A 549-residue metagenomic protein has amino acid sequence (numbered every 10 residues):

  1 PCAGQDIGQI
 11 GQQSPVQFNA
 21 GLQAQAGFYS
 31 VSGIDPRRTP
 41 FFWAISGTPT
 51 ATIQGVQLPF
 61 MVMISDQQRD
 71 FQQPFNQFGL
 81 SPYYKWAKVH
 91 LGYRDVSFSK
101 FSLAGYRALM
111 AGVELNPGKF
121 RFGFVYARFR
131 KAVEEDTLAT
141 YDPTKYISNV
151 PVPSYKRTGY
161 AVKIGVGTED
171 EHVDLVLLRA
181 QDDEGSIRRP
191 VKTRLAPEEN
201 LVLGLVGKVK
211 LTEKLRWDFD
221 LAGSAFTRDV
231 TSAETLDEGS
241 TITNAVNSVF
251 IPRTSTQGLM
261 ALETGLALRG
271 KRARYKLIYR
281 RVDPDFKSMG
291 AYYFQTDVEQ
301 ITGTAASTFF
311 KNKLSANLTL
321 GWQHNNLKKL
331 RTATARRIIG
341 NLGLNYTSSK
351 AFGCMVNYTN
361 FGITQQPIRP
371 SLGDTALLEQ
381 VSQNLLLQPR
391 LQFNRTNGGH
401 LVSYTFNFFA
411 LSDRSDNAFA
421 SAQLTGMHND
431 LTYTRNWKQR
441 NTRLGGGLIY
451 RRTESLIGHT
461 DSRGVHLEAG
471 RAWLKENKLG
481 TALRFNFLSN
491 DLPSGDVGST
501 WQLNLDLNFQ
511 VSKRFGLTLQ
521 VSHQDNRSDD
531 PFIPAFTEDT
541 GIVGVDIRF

Functional and structural regions predicted by a protein language model:
P1-G11, S512, R548-F549: Cleavable N-terminal export/targeting peptides
D6-G33, T39-F41, A51-F60, P82 (+4 more regions): Transmembrane beta-strand segments of Gram-negative outer membrane beta-barrel proteins
R38-A44, Q73, V173, R179 (+1 more regions): Exposed, low-structure sequence patches enriched in small/polar residues
M63-K131, L262-E263, L268-D285: Outer membrane beta-barrel
D70-F71, K100-L103, V133-T137, G185-R188 (+4 more regions): A short, polar/proline- and glycine-enriched secondary-structure boundary/capping micro-motif
V96-L103, P151-P153, P190-E198, R253 (+1 more regions): Outer-membrane beta-barrel proteins
K131, E135-E199, L211: Hydrophobic, small-residue-rich alpha-helical packing segments that form membrane-like cores
